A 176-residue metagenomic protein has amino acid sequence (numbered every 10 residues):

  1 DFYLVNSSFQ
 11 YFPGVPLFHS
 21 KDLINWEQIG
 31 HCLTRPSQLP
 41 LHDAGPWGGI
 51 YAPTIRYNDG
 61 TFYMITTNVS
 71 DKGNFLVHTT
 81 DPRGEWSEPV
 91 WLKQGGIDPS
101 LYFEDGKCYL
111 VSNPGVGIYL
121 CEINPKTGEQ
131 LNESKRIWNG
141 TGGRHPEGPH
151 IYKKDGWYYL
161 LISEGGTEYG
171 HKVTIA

Functional and structural regions predicted by a protein language model:
D1-A176: Carbohydrate-active catalytic/glycan-binding domains of CAZyme proteins, especially the secreted or lumenal ectodomains
